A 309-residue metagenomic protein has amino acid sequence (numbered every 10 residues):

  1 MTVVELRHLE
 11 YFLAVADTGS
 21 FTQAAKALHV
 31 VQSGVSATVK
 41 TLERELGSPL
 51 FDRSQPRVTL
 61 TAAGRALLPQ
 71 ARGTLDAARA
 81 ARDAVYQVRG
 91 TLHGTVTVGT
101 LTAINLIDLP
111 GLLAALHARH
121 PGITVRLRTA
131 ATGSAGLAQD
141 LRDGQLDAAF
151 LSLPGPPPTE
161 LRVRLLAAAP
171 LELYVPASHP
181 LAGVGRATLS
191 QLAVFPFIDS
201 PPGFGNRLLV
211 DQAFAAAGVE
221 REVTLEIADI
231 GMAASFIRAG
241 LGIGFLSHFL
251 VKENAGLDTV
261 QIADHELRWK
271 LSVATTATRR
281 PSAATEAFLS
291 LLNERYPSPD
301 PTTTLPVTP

Functional and structural regions predicted by a protein language model:
V15-V31: Short helix-boundary/capping micro-motifs
E43-A62: A short LG(V/I)-centered, amphipathic sequence patch enriched for acidic residue(s) preceding the LG motif
E45-L46, L67-R89, L112: Alpha-helical linker/hinge and terminal dimerization helices associated with HTH transcriptional regulators
H93-P156: Central regulatory/effector-binding core of bacterial HTH transcription factors
P158-R164, A169, G231-T278: Beta-alpha-beta core module
E160-F197: Flexible hinge/capping segments at coil-to-helix
A182, T259-T303, T308-P309: A late-sequence structural motif
